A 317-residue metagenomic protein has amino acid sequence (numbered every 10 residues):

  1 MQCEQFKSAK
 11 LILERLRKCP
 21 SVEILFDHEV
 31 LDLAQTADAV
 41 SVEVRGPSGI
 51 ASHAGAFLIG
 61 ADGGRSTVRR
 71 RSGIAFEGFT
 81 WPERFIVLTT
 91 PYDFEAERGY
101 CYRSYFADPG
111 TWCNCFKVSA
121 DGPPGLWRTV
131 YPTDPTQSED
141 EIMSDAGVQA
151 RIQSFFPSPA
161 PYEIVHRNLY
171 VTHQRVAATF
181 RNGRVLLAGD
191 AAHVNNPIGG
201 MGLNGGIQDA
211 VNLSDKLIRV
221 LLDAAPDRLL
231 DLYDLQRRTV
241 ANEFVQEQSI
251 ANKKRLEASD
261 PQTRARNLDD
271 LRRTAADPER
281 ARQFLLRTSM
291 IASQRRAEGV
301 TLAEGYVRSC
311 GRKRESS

Functional and structural regions predicted by a protein language model:
M1-S317: Core Rossmann-like FAD-binding/catalytic domain of the broad FAD-dependent monooxygenase superfamily
